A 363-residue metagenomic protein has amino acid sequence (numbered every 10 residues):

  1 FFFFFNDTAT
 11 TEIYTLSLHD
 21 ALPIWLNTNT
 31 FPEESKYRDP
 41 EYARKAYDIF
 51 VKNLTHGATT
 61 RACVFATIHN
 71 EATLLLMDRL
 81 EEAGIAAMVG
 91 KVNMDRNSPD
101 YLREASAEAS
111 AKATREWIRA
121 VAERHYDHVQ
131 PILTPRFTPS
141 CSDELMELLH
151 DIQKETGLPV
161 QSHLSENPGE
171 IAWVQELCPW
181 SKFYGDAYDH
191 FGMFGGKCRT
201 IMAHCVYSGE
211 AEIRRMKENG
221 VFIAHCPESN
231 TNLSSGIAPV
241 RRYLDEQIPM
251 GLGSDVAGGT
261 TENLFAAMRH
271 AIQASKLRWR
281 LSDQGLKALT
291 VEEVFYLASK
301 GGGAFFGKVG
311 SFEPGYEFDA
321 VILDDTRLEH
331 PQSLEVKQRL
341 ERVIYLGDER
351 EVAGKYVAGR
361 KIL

Functional and structural regions predicted by a protein language model:
F1-Y14, H19-D20: Positively charged, low-complexity/disordered segments
S17-K45, K91-E108, N167-K197, F222 (+1 more regions): Active-site gating loops and adjacent loop-to-helix segments of metal-dependent hydrolytic enzymes
L18-I85, S110-Y126: Alpha-helical scaffold segments that flank or form the walls of functional sites
A58, L80, L133, H163 (+10 more regions): Divalent metal-coordination and catalytic microenvironments
E71-V206: Metal-coordinating catalytic core of metallo-dependent amide/deamination hydrolases
G84-A86, Q153-P159, M193, K197-C198 (+3 more regions): Glycine-enriched alpha-helix->loop->beta-strand junction motifs that scaffold or abut catalytic
D186, H190-G196, R241-E329: His/Asp/Glu-enriched, well-ordered alpha-helical/loop segment that forms or immediately abuts the divalent-metal
E317-L363: C-terminal cap of metal-dependent C-N hydrolases
